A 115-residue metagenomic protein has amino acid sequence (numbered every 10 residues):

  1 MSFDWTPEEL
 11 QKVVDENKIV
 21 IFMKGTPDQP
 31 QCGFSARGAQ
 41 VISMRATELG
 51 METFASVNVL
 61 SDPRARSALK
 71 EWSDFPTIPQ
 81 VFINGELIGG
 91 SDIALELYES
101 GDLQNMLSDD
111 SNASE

Functional and structural regions predicted by a protein language model:
M1-Q11: Flexible, polar/low-complexity N-terminal or interdomain linker segments that lie immediately upstream of folded
L10-M51: Local sequence-structure signature of Cys/Sec-based thiol-disulfide redox active-site neighborhoods
V20-F22, A55-S56, F82: Beta-strand cores of modular interaction/reader domains in eukaryotic scaffold and signaling proteins, especially PDZ
G25, E48-R66: Thiol-based oxidoreductase modules, predominantly thioredoxin-like and allied folds used for disulfide exchange
K70-T77: Thiol/disulfide oxidoreductase modules built on the thioredoxin-like
I83-E115: Non-catalytic, surface beta->alpha helical segment in thiol-disulfide oxidoreductase systems
